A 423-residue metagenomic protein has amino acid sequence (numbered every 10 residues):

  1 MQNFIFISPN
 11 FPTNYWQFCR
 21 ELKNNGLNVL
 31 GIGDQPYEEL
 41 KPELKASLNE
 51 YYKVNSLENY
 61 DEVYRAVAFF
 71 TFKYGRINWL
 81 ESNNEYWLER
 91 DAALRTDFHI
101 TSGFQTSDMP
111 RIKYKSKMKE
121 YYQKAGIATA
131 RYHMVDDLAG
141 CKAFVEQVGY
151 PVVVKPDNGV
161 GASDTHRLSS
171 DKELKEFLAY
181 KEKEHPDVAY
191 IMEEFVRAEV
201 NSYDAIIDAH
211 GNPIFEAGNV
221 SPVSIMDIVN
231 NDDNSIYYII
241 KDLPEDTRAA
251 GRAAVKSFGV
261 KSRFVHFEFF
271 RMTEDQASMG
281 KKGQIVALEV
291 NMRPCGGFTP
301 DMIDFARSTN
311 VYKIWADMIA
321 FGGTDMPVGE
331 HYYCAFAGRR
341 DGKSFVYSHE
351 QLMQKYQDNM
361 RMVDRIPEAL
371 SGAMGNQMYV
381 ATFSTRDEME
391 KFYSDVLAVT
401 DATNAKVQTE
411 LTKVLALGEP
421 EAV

Functional and structural regions predicted by a protein language model:
M1-S107, A139, S394-A405, L417-E421: ATP-binding N-terminal substructure of ATP-dependent carboxylate-amine bond-forming enzymes
W16-R20, K119, K142, L178: Short amphipathic alpha-helical segments and helix-helix/interface helices
F70-I77, E146-V148, E184-H185: Glycine-rich phosphate-binding loop signature in dinucleotide/nucleotide-binding domains
R95-D164: A conserved helix-loop-beta module that forms one wall/lid of the active-site cleft in ATP-utilizing catalytic domains
A128-A130, P151-V154, H166-S202, D227-S235 (+5 more regions): Conserved ATP-binding module of the ATP-grasp superfamily
E194-V260, F264, R271, D275 (+4 more regions): ATP-dependent carboxylate/phosphate-activation module, predominantly the ATP-grasp catalytic core and closely related
A316-V423: Peripheral (often C-terminal) accessory segments that flank ATP-dependent C-N-forming ligase machineries
